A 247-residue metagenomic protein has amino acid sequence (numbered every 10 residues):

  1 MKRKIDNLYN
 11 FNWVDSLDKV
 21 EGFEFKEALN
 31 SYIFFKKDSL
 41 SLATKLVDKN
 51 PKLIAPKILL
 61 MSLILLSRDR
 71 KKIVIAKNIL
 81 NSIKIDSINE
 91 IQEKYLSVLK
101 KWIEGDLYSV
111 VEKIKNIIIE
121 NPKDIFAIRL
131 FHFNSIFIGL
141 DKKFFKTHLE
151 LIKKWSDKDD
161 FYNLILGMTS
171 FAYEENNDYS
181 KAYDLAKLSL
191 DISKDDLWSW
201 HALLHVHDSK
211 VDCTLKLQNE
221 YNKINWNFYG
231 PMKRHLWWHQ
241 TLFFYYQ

Functional and structural regions predicted by a protein language model:
K2-R3, L8, V14-G22, E27-K52 (+4 more regions): Inter-helical turn/loop elements of alpha-helical hairpins
Y9, D38-V47, K72-D86, L107-I119 (+4 more regions): Alpha-helical repeat scaffolds
D18, P51-K52, S87-I88, P122-K123 (+4 more regions): Short coil turns that delineate tetratricopeptide repeat
P56, E93, F126-A127, I165 (+2 more regions): TPR alpha-solenoid repeat register
V111-K115, N121-N134: Asp-box/WD-like beta-propeller blade repeats and closely related beta-sheet repeat scaffolds
I128, F133-G139, W200, L204-D208: Long, hydrophobic, well-ordered secondary-structure blocks that form the structural core and pocket-lining surfaces
L149-Y245: Internal metal/ion-chelating core segments
